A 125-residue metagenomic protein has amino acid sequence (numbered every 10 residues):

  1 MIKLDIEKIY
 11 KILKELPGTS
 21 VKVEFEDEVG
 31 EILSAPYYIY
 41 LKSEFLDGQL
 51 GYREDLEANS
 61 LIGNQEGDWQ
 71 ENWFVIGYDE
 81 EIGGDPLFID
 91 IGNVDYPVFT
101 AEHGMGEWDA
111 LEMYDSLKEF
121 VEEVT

Functional and structural regions predicted by a protein language model:
M1-G83: A surface-exposed partner-binding patch
I12-E15, G92-V94, V124: Compositionally biased, intrinsically disordered low-complexity segments
G77-G83, I91-N93, A101-G106: Short, flexible beta-strand-to-coil junctions
P97: Long, basic N-terminal domains or extensions that often function in RNA/ssDNA interaction or organelle/cellular
A101-T125: Compact, glycine/acidic-enriched structural inserts
